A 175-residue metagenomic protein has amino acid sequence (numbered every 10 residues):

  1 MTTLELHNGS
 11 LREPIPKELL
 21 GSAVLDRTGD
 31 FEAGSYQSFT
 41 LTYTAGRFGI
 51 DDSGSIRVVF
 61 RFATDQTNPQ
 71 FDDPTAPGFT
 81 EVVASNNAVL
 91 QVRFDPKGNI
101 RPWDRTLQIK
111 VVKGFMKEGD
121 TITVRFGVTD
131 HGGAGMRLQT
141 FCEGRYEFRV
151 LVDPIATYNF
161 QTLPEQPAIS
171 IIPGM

Functional and structural regions predicted by a protein language model:
M1-M175: Ser/Thr/Pro/Gly-rich, low-complexity intrinsically disordered stalk/linker tracts of secreted and surface-exposed
